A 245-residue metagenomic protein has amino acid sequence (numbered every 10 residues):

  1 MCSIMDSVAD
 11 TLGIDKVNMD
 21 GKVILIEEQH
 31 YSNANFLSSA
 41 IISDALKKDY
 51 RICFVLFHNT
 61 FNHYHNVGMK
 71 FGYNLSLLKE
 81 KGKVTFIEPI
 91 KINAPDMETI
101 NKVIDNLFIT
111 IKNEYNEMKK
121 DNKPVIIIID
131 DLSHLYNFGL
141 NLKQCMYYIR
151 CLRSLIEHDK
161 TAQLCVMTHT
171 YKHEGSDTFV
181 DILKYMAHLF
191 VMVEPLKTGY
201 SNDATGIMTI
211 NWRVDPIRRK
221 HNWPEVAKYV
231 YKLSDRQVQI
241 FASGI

Functional and structural regions predicted by a protein language model:
M1-I245: N-terminal regions of ATP-driven nucleic-acid and macromolecular assemblies, encompassing P-loop NTP-binding domains
